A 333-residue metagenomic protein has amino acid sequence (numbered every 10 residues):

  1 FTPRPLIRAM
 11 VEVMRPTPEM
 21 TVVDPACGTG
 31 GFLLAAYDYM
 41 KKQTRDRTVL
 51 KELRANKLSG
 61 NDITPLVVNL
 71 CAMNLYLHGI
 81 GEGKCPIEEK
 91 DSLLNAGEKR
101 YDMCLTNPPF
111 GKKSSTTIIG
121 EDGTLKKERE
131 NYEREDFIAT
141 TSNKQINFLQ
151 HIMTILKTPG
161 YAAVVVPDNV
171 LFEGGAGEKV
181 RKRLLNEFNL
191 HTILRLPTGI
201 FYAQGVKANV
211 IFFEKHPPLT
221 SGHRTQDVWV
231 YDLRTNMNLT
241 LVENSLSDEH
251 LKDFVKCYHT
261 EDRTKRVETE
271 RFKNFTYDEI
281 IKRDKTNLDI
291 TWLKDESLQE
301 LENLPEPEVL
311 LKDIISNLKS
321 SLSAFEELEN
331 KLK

Functional and structural regions predicted by a protein language model:
T2-T106, F110-G123, N131, I146 (+3 more regions): Conserved S-adenosyl-L-methionine
N95-K333: A conserved structural/catalytic subdomain of Rossmann-like adenosyl-cofactor enzymes
